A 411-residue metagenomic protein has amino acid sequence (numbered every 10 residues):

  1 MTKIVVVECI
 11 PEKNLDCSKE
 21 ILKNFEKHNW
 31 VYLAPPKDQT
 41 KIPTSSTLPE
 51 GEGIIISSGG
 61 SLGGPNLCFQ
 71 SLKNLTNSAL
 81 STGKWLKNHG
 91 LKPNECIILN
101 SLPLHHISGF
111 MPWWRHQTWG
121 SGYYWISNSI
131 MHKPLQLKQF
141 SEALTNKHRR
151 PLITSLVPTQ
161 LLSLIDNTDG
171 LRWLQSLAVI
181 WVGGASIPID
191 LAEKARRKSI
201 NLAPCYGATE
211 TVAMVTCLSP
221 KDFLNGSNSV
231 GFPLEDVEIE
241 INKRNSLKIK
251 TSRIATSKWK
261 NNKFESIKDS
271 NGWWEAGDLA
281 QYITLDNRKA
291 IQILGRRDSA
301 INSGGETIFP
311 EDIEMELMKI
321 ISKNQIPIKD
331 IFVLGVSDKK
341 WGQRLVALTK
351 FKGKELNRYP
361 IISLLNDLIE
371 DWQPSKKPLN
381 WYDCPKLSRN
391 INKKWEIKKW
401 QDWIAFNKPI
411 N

Functional and structural regions predicted by a protein language model:
V6-K13, K41-S57, H89-I97: Conserved pre-ATP/AMP-binding loop-to-beta segment of ANL
V7-L15, A34-Q39, S121-N146, I308-E316: ATP-dependent adenylate-forming carboxylate-activation enzymes
W30-V31, Q70-L80, K84-W85, I97-S163 (+1 more regions): AMP-binding/adenylate-forming
E52-F69, E210: Conserved adenylation A10 loop of the ANL superfamily
N167-N225: Gly/Ser/Thr-rich phosphate-binding loop
N242-G272, E306-I308: Conserved ATP/PPi-binding loop(s) of AMP-dependent carboxylate-activating enzymes
T251, G272, G277-K376: AMP-binding/adenylate-forming catalytic core of the ANL superfamily
I369-K394: AMP-binding/adenylate-forming catalytic domain of the ANL superfamily
